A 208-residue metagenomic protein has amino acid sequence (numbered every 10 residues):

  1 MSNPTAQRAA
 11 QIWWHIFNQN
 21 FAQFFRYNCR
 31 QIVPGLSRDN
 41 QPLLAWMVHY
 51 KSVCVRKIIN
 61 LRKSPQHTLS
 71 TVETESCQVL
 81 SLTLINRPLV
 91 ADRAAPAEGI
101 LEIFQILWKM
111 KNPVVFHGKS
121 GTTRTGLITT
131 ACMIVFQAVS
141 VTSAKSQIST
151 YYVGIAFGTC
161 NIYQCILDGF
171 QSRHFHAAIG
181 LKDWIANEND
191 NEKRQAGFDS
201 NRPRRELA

Functional and structural regions predicted by a protein language model:
M1-V114, L127-A208: Cys-dependent protein tyrosine phosphatase-like superfamily
G121: Substrate/cofactor-recognition hotspot
R124: Conserved lysine of the Walker
